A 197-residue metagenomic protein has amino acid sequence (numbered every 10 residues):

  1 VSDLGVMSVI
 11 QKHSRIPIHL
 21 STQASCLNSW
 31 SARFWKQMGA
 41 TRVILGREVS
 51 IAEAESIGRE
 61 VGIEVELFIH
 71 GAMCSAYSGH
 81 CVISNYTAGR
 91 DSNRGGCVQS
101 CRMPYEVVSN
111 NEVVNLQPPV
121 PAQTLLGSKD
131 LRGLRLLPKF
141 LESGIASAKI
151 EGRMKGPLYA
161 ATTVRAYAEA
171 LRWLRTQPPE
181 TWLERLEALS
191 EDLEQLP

Functional and structural regions predicted by a protein language model:
V1, K12, P17, R33 (+1 more regions): Surface-exposed amphipathic alpha-helical tracts and adjacent flexible/coil segments at the periphery of soluble enzymes
S2-M7, S25-N28, V49-A52: Short acidic loop-to-helix transition motifs that present clustered carboxylates
R15-L20, A24-S29: Gly/Gly-Pro- and Ser/Thr-rich, intrinsically disordered tail segments characteristic of DNA damage-repair and tolerance
